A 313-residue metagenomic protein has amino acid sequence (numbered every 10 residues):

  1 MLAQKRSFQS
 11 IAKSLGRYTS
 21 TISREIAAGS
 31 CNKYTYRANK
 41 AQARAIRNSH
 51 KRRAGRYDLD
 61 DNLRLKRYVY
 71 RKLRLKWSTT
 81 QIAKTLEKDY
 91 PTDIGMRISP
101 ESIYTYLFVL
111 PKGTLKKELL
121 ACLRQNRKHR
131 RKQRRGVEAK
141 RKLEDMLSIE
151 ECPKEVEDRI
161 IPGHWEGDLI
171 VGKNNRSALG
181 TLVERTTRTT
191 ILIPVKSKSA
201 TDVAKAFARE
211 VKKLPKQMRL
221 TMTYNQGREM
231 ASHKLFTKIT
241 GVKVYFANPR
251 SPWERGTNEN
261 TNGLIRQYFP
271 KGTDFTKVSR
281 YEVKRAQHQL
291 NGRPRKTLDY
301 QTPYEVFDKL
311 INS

Functional and structural regions predicted by a protein language model:
Q4, S14, K66-L75, T85 (+2 more regions): Charged alpha-helix within mobile-element recombinases
Q4-T80, K84-T92: Short, basic alpha-helical/linker "hinge" immediately adjacent to a nucleic-acid-recognition surface
R6-S7, T187-I191, L214-R219, F269: Short, surface-exposed connector motifs at secondary-structure boundaries
R17, R74-R135: Conserved short alpha-helical interface segments
I22-E25, V69, I82, I103 (+8 more regions): Mobile genetic element proteins and their domesticated derivatives, centered on retroelements and DNA transposons
C122-L179: Mobile-element integrase/transposase regions, centering on the N-terminal DNA-binding/Zn-coordinating module
V171-N175, L192-K216: Active-site beta-loop-alpha junctions of metal-dependent nucleic acid enzymes, especially the RNase H-like/DDE
M218-A231: Acidic/histidine-rich, metal-coordinating catalytic segments
